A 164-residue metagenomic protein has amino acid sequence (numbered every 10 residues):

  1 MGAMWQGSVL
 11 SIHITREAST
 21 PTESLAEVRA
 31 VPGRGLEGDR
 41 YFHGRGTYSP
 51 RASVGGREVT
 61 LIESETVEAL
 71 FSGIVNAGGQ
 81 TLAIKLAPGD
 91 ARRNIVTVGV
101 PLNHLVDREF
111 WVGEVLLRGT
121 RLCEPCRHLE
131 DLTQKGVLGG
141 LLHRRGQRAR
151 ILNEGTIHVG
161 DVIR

Functional and structural regions predicted by a protein language model:
M1-R164: Metal-cofactor-dependent catalytic cores
